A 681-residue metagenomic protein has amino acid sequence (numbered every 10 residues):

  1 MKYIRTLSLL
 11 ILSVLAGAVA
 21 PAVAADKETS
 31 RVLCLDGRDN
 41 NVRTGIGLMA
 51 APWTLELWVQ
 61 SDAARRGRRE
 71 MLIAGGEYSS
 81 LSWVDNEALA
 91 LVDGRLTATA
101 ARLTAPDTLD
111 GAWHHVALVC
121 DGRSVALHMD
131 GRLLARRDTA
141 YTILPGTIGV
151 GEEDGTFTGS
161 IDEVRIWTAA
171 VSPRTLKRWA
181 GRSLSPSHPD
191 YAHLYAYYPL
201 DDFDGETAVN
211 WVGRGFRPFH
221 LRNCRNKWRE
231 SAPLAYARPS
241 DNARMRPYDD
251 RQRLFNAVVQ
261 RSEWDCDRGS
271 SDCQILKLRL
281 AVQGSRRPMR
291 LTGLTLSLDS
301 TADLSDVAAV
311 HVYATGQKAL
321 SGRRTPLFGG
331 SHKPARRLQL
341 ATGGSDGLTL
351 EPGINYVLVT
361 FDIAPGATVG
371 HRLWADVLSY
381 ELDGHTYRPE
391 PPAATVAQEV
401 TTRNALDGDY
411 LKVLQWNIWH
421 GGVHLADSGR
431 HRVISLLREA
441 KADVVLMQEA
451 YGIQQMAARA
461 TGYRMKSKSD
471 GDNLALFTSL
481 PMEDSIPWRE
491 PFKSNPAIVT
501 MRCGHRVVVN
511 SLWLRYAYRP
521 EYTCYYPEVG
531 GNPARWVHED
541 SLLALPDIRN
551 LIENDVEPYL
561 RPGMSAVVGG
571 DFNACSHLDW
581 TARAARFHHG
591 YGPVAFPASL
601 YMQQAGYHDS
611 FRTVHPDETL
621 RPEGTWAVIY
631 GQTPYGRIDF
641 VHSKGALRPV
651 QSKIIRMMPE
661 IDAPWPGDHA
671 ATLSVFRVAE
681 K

Functional and structural regions predicted by a protein language model:
A22-R38, K177-S240: Extracytoplasmic low-complexity segments
D26-G37, E56-R65, S82-Y141, C224-R238: Extracellular glycan-interaction surfaces
E28, L134-S160, S185-Y195: Flexible glycan-contacting loops in extracellular carbohydrate-active proteins
C34, L55-E56, R66-S82, K177-S183 (+1 more regions): Aromatic-rich beta-strand patches that line glycan-recognition/binding surfaces of extracellular proteins
C34-W53, A101-D107, E152, A180-P189: Short surface loop/edge beta-strand patches of beta-sandwich-type extracellular domains that form ligand-contact sites
T54-A63, G155-G181, A196-D204: Extracellular, beta-strand-rich glycan-interacting domains
P239-A405: Exposed, polar/acidic Ser/Thr-rich sequence context and nearby capping/turn residues that mark flexible linkers
T401-S435, E439, L476-K681: Active-site regions of metal-assisted phosphoester/phosphodiester hydrolases, unifying DNase/endonuclease modules
